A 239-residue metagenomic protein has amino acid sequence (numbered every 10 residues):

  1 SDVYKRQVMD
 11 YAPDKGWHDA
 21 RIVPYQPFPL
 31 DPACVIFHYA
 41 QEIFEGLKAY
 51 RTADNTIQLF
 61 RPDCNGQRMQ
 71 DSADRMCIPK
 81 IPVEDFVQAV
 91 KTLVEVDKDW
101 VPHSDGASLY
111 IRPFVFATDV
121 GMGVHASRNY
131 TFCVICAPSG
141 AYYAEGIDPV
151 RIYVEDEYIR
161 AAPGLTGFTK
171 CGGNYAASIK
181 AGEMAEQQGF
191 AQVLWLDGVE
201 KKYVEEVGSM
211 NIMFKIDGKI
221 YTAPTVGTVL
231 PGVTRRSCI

Functional and structural regions predicted by a protein language model:
V3-Y4: Short, small-residue-biased leader/transition segments that mark boundaries at the very start of proteins
Q7-M9, L47-K48, C133, V193-L194 (+1 more regions): Short beta-strand scaffold segments in enzyme catalytic cores
D10-W17, Y50-N55, P62, T118 (+3 more regions): Short acidic-glycine loop/turn motifs at beta-strand connectors
H18-A33: Short, hydrophobic/aliphatic alpha-helical segments
D31-K48: Conserved phosphate/anionic-ligand binding catalytic regions in large, soluble enzymes, centered on
H38, I111-P113, C136, V154 (+3 more regions): General beta-strand structural signal in soluble alpha/beta enzymes
P62-N65, Q70, D74-Q188: Extended Lys/Arg-rich, glycine-bearing segments that form polyanion-binding/interaction patches within enzyme domains
A162, G167-I239: Glycine-rich phosphate/ribose-binding loops and adjacent secondary-structure elements that form binding surfaces
